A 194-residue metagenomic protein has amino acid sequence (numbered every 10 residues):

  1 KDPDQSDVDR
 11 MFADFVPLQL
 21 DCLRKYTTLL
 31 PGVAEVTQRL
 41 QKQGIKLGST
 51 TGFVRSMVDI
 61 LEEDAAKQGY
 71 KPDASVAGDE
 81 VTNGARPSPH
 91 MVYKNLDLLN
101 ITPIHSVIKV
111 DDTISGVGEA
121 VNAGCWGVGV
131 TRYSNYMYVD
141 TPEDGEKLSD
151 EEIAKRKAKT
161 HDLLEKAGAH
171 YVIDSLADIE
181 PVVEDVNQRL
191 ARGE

Functional and structural regions predicted by a protein language model:
K1-Q38, Q43: Metal-dependent phosphoesterase signature
A34, Q38-K42, V54-E194: Asp-based, Mg2+/Mn2+-dependent phosphohydrolase catalytic module
